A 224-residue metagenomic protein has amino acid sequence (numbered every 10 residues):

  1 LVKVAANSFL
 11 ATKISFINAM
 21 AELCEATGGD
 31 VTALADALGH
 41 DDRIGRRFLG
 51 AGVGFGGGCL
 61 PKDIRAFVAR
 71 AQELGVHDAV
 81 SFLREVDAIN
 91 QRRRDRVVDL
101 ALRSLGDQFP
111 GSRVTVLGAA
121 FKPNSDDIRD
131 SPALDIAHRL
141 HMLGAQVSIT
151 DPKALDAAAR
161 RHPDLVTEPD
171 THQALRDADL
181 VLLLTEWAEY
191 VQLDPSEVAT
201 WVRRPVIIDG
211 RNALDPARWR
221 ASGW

Functional and structural regions predicted by a protein language model:
L1-W224: Structural/interface elements that position substrates and couple domains in central-metabolism enzymes
